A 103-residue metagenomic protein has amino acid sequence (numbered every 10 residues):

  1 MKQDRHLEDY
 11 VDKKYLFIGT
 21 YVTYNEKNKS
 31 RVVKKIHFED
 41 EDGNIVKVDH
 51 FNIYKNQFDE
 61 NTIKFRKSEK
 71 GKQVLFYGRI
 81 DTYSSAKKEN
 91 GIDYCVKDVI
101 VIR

Functional and structural regions predicted by a protein language model:
M1-F17, F65-R66: Short boundary/loop segments of OB/S1/cold-shock single-stranded nucleic-acid-binding domains
D9-I36: Structural detector for short beta-strands of small beta-barrel domains
G19-T20, K70-A86: Flexible glycine-rich surface loops and low-complexity tracts that mediate binding to linear polymers
Y21-N25, D42, T82: Beta-strand elements of well-folded, non-transmembrane domains
E39, K47-F51, Q73-G78, G91: Conserved binding-pocket/active-site segment within a compact domain
E39-E41, R79-R103: OB-fold/S1-family single-stranded nucleic acid-binding modules
E41-S68: Beta-strand/loop nucleic-acid-binding surfaces
